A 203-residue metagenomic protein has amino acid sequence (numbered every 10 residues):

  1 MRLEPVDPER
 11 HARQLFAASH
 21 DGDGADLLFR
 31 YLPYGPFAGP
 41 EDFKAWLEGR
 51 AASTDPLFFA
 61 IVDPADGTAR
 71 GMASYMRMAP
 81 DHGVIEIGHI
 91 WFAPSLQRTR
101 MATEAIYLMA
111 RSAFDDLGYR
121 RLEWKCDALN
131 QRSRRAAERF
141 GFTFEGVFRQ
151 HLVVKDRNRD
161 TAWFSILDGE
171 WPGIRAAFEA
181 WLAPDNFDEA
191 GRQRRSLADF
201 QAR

Functional and structural regions predicted by a protein language model:
M1-T99, S112, D116, R157-A162 (+2 more regions): GNAT-family acyltransferases
A102-T103: Glycine-rich acyl-CoA binding loop
M109: Flexible ATP-lid and adjacent glycine-rich G1/G2 motifs of the Bergerat
D115-K125: Conserved GNAT acetyl-CoA-binding A-motif
W124-S133: Conserved beta-strand-loop-alpha-helix junction that forms the acyl-donor binding cleft
A136-A137: Hydrophobic residues within well-ordered alpha-helices
T143-R157: Conserved catalytic-core motifs of GNAT/GCN5-like acyltransferases
